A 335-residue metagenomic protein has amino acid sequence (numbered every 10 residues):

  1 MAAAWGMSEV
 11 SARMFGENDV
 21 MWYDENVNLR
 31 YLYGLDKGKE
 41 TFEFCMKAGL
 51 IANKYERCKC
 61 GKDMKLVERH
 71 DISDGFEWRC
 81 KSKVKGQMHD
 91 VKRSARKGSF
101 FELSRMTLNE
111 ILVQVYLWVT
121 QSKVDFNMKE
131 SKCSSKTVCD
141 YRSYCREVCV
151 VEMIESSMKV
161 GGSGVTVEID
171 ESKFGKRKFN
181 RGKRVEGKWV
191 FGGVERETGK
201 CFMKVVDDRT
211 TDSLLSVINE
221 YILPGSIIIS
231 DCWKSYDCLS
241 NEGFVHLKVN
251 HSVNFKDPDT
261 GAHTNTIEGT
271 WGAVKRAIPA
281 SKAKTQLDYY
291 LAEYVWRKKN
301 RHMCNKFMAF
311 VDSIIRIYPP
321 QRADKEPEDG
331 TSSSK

Functional and structural regions predicted by a protein language model:
M1-K335: Residue-level recognition of single "structural anchor" positions that define or cap local secondary structure
